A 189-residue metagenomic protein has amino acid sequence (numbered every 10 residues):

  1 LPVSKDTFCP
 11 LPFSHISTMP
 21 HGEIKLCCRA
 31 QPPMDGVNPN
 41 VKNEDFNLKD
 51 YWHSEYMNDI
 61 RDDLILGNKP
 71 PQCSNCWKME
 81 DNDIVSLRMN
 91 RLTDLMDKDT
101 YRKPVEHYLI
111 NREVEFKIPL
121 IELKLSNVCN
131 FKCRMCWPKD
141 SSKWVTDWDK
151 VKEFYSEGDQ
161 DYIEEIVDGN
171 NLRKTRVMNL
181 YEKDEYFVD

Functional and structural regions predicted by a protein language model:
L1-L95, L120: Accessory C-terminal segments flanking Radical SAM cores
F13-G22, N111-K139: N-terminal pre-triad scaffold of radical SAM enzymes
L26-M34, L123-R176: Canonical Radical SAM [4Fe-4S] cluster-binding loop centered on the CxxxCxxC motif and its immediate flanking residues
N82-P119, F131: Recognition helices and adjacent regulatory flanks at domain boundaries
P104, N111-R112, N171-L180: Short glycine/proline-rich turn/loop motifs
D168, E182-K183: Glycine- and small hydrophobic-enriched segments that form the cores of compact globular domains
D184-D189: Radical SAM/AdoMet-radical enzyme domain recognition
